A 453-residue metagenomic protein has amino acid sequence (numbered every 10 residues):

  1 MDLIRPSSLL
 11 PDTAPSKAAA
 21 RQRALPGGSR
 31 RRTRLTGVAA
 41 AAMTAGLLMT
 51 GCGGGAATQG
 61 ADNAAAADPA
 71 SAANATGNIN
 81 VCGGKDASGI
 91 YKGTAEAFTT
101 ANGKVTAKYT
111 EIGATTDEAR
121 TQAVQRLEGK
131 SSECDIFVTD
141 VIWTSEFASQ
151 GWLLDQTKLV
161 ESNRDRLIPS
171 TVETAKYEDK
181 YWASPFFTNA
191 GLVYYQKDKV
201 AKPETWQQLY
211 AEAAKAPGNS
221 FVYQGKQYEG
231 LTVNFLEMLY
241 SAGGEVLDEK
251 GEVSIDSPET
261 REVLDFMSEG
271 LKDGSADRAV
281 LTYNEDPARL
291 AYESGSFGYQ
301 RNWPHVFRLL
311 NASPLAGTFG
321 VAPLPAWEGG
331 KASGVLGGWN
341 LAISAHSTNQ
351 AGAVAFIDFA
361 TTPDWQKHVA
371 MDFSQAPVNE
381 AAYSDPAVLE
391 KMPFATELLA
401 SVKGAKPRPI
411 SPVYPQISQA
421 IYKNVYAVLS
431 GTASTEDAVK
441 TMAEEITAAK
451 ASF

Functional and structural regions predicted by a protein language model:
D2-D12, S16-W143, E328, E444-F453: Conserved N-terminal structural module of periplasmic/extracytoplasmic solute-binding proteins
T100, D265, E269-S275, N311-Q375 (+1 more regions): Extracytoplasmic/periplasmic substrate-recognition and gating elements
I112-Q122, I142, Q208, A279-E293: Short helix-initiation/N-cap motifs at beta->coil->alpha
V124-Q125, S132-D135, N163-Y195, K331-S333 (+1 more regions): A structural signal for short loop-to-beta-strand junctions that line the ligand-binding cleft of periplasmic/secreted
V141-A190, Q207-Y210, G320-A322, A387-K391 (+1 more regions): Hinge/lid segment of periplasmic solute-binding proteins
T157-L167, N219-G225, A242-D265, N311-P314 (+3 more regions): Short, solvent-exposed loop/beta-turn-alpha elements that line the ligand-binding surface or hinge of extracytoplasmic
A213, E252-L281: Glycine-centered hinge/linker elements that transmit conformational signals in sensory and ligand-binding systems
A322, A370-K423, A427, F453: Long, aromatic- and glycine/proline-rich binding clefts that accommodate carbohydrate-like moieties
